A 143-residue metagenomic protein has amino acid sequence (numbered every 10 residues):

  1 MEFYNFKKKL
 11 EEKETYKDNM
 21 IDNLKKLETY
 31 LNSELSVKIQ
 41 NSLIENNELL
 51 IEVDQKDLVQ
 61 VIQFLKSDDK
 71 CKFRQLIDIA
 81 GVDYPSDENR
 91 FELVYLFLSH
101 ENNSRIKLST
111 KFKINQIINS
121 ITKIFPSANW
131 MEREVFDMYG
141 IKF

Functional and structural regions predicted by a protein language model:
M1-F143: Terminal low-complexity/charged segments
